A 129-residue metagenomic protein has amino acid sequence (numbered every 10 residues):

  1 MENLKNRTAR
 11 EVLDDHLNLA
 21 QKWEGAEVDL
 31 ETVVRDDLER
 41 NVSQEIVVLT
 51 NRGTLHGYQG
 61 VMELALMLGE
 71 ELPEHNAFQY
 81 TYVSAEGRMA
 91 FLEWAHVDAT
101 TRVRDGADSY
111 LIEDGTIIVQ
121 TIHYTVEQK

Functional and structural regions predicted by a protein language model:
M1-R40: Short, low-complexity N-terminal intrinsically disordered segments enriched in polar/charged residues
M1-T8, M62-K129: A beta-strand edge to alpha-helix "cap/lid" segment located at domain peripheries
L13-A20, V42, A65-G69, L92: Hydrophobic alpha-helical core bundles mediating ligand binding, dimerization, or RNAP-core interactions
L17-N18, R40, T54, T101 (+1 more regions): Low-complexity, compositionally biased segments
K22-E24, R52-L55, V97: Short histidine/acidic/glycine/proline-rich micro-motifs that form metal- and phosphate-coordinating active-site loops
T32-E86: A solvent-exposed, acidic/Ser-Thr-rich amphipathic alpha-helical stretch
